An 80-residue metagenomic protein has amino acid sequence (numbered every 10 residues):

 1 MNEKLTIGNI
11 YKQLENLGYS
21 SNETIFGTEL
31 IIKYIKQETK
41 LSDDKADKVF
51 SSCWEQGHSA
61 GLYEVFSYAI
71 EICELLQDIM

Functional and structural regions predicted by a protein language model:
M1-L17: Extreme N-terminal leader/activation tails
S21-Q77: Acidic, low-complexity, intrinsically disordered interaction modules
